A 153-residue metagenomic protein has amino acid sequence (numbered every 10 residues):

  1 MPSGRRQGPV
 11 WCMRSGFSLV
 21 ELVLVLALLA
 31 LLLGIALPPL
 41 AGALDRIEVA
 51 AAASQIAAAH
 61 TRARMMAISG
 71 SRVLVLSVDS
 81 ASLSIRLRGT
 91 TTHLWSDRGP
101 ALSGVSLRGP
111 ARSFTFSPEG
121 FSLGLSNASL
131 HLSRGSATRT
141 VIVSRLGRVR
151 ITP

Functional and structural regions predicted by a protein language model:
M1-C12, L26, L31-P153: N-terminal helix-rich module
S15-A27: N-terminal signal-anchor/signal peptide hydrophobic helix marking the start of the first transmembrane segment
